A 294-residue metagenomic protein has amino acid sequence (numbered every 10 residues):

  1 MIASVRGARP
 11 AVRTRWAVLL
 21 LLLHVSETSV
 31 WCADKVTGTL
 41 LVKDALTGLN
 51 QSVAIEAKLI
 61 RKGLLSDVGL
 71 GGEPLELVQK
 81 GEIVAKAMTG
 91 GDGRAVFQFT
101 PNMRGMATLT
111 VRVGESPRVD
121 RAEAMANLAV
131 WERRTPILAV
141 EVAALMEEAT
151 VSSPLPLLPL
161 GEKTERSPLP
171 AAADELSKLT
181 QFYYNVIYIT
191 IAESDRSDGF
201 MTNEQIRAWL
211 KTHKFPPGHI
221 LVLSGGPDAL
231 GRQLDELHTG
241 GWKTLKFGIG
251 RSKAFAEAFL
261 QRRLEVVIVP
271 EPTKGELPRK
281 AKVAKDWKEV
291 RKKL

Functional and structural regions predicted by a protein language model:
M1-V12: N-terminal secretory signal peptides that target proteins for export/translocation
T14-A17, W131: Residue-level detector of transmembrane insertion/anchoring sites
A17-E27: Bacterial N-terminal signal peptides
T28-C32: Sec/Tat signal peptide C-region and signal peptidase I cleavage site
A33-R133: Beta-strand-enriched, solvent-exposed domains that form extended recognition/catalytic surfaces
K35-T39, G90-A95, D120-Q233: Alpha-helical substrate-recognition element adjacent to the catalytic core
V68-L70, Q181-F182, P216, G241-K243: Short helix-terminating capping/connector loops at secondary-structure junctions
S197-L294: C-terminal cap/substrate-recognition subdomain and adjoining C-terminal extension of metal-dependent phosphatase-like
